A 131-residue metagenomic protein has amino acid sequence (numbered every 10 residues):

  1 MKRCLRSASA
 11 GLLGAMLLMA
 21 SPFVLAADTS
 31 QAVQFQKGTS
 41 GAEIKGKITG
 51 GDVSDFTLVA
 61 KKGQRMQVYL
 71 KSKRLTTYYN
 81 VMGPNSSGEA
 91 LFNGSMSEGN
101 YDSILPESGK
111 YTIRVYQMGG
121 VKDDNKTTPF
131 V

Functional and structural regions predicted by a protein language model:
K2-L12: Bacterial N-terminal signal peptides that target proteins for export
S21-P22: N-terminal signal peptide c-region/cleavage motif recognized by signal peptidases
A26-D52: Transition segment at domain starts
A27-Q34, F56, K110-V131: C-terminal edge strands of extracellular/lumenal beta-sandwich accessory domains
G41, V53, G63, T127-P129: A general secondary-structure signal for short beta-strands and their flanking turns/coil in non-transmembrane regions
K47-M118: Acidic, Ser/Thr/Pro-rich low-complexity intrinsically disordered segments
